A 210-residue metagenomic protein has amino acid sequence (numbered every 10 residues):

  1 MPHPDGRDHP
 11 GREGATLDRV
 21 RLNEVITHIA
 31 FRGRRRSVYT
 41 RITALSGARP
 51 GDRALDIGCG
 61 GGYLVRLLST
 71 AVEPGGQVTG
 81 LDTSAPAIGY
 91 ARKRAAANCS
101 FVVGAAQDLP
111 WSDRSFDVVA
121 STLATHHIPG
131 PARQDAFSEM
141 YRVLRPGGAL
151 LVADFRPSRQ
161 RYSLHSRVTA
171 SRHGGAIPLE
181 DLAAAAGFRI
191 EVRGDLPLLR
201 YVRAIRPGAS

Functional and structural regions predicted by a protein language model:
H3-G11, I26-T27, F31, L81 (+1 more regions): C-terminal alpha-helical "lid/dimerization" subdomain adjacent to the S-adenosyl-L-methionine
D18-R36: Class I SAM-dependent methyltransferase Rossmann-like catalytic core, especially the SAM/SAH-binding loop
G33-P50, L67: Conserved alpha-helix/loop element of class I SAM-dependent methyltransferases that forms part of the SAM/SAH-binding
L55, G61-D108: Class I SAM-dependent methyltransferase SAM/SAH-binding core
P74-G75, L144-A149: Short glycine-dipeptide loop
Q107-V119: A short acidic, Gly/Pro-enriched loop at the edge of an enzyme's catalytic core that lines a small-molecule cofactor
V118-P131: A short SAM/SAH-binding and catalytic strip from SAM-dependent methyltransferases
Q134-P146: A short glycine-rich, Lys/Arg-flanked "PGG" loop and its adjoining helix->strand segment in the class I
